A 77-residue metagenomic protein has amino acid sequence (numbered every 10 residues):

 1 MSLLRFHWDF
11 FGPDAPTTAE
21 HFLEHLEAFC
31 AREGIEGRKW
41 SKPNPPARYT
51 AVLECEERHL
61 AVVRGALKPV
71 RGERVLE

Functional and structural regions predicted by a protein language model:
M1-E77: Long, contiguous binding/interaction regions
